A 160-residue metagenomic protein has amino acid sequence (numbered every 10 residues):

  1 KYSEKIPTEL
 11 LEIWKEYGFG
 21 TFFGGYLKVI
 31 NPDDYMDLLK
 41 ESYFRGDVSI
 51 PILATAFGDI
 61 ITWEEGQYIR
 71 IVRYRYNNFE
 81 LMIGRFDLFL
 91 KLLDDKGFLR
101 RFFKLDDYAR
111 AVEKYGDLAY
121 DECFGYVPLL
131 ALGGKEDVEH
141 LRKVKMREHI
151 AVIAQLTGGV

Functional and structural regions predicted by a protein language model:
K1-I71, F124-V160: A surface-exposed partner-binding patch
E12, D37, K91, R110-K114: Polar/charged alpha-helical tracts
R70-D107: Compact, glycine/acidic-enriched structural inserts
R100-R142: Mixed-charge (acidic/basic) macromolecular-recognition segments
